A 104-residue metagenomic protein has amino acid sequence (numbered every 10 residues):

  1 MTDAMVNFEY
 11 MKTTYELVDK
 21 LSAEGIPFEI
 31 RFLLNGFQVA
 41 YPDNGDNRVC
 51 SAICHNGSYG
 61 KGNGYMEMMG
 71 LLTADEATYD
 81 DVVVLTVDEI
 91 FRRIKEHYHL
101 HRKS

Functional and structural regions predicted by a protein language model:
T2-F8: Terminal, regulation- and interaction-focused segments at domain boundaries
M5, Y41, D75-T78: Intrinsic disorder/low-complexity segments
Y10-P27: Amphipathic alpha-helical segments
T14-V18, M69-S104: Ampiphathic alpha-helical segments that act as solvent-exposed interaction surfaces
S22-E67: Amphipathic, interaction-prone secondary-structure segments
